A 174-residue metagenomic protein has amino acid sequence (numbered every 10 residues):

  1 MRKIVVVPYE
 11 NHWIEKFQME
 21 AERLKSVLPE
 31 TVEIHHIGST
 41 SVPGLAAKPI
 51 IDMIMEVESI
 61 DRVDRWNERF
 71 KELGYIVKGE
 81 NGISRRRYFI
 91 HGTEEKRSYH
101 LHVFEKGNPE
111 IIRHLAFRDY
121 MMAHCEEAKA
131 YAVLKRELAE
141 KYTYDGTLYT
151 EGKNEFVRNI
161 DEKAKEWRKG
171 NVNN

Functional and structural regions predicted by a protein language model:
M1, G44-K48, T93, I112: Short, flexible turn/loop "capping" segments at secondary-structure junctions
M1-H35, R158: Helical scaffold of the NTase/Pol beta-like nucleotidyltransferase catalytic core
R2, P49-M53, R97-Y99, F117: Short amphipathic alpha-helical segments
L24-D64: Active-site nucleotide-donor binding segment shared across nucleotidyl transfer reactions
R65-L73: Short amphipathic alpha-helices in soluble, non-transmembrane regions that often serve as interface/regulatory elements
G74-P109: Conserved catalytic core of two-metal-ion nucleotidyltransferases
V103, I112-N174: Catalytic cores of NTP-dependent nucleotidyl/adenyl transfer enzymes across multiple folds
